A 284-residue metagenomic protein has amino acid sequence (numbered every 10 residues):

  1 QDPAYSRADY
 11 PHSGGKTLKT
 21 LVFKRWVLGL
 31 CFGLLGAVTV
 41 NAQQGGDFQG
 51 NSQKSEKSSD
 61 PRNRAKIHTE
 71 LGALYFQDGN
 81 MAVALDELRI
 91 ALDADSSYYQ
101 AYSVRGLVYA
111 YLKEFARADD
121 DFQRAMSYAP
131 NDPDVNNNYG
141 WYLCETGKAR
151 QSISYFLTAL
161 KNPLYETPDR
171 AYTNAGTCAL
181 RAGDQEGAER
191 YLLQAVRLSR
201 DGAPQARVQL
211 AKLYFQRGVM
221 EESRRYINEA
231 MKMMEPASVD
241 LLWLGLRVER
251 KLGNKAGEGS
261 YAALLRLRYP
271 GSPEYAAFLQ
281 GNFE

Functional and structural regions predicted by a protein language model:
V40-R89, D93-D95, F278-E284: N-terminal leader/linker segments that initiate helical-solenoid repeat arrays
G45-P61, K232-E284: Terminal, low-structured helical/coil segments at or just beyond the last alpha-helical repeat
S58, A65, Y99-Q100, P133-D134 (+4 more regions): Helix-start (N-cap) detector for alpha-helical repeat units in TPR-like alpha-solenoids, especially tetratricopeptide
D60, A94, Y128-A129, N162-L164 (+3 more regions): Structural marker of alpha-solenoid helical repeat scaffolds
Q77-D78, Y111-L112, E145-T146, R181 (+2 more regions): Register position in tetratricopeptide repeats
